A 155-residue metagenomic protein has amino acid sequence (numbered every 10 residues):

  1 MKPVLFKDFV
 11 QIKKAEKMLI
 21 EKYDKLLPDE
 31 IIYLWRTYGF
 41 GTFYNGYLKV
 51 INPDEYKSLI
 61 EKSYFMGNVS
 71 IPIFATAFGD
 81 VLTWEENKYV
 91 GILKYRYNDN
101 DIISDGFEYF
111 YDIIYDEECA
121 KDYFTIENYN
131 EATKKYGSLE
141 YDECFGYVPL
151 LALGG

Functional and structural regions predicted by a protein language model:
M1-I92, Y97, F145-G155: A surface-exposed partner-binding patch
G91-N128: Compact, glycine/acidic-enriched structural inserts
I113-G155: An amphipathic alpha-helical core segment
